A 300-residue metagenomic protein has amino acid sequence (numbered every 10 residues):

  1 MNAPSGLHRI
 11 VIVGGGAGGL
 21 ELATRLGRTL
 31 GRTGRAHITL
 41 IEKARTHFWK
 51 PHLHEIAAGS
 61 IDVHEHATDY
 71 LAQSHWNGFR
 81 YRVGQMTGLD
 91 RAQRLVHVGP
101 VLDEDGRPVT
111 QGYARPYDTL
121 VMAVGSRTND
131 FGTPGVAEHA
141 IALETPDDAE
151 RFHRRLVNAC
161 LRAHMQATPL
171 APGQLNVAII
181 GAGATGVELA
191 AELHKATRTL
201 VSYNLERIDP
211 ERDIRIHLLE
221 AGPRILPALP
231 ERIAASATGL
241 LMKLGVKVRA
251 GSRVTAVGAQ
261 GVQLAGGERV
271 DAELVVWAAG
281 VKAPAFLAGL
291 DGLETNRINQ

Functional and structural regions predicted by a protein language model:
N2-G88, A184-L229, V276: Beta1-alpha1 glycine-rich phosphate/pyrophosphate-binding loop at the start of Rossmann-like nucleotide-binding domains
G15, P100, V124-G125, G266 (+1 more regions): Glycine-rich, N-terminal phosphate-binding loop of Rossmann-like dinucleotide-binding domains
L53-I61, A137-I141, I233, D291-L293: Short glycine-enriched, charge-decorated loop/helix-capping segments at active-site entrances that position
V83-L95, A250-G261: A conserved short coil-to-beta-strand element within the FAD-binding core of flavoproteins
G106-T119, A265-L274: Core beta-strand elements of the Rossmann-like FAD/NAD(P) dinucleotide-binding domain in flavoenzyme oxidoreductases
V124-T185, H194-T199: Glycine-rich dinucleotide-binding loop and its adjacent helix/turn
E138-A167, G261-Q263, D271-L274, A278-Q300: FAD-site-proximal beta/loop scaffold in flavoenzymes
R212-G292: Internal nucleotide-binding/catalytic subdomain
